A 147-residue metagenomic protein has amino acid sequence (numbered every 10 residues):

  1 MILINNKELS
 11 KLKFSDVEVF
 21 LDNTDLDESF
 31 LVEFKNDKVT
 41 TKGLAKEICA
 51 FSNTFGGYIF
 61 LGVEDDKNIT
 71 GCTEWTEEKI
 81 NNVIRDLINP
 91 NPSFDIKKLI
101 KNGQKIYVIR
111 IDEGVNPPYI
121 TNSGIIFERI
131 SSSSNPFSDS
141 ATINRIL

Functional and structural regions predicted by a protein language model:
M1-L147: Conserved N-terminal catalytic/coupling substructures associated with nucleotide/phosphate chemistry
